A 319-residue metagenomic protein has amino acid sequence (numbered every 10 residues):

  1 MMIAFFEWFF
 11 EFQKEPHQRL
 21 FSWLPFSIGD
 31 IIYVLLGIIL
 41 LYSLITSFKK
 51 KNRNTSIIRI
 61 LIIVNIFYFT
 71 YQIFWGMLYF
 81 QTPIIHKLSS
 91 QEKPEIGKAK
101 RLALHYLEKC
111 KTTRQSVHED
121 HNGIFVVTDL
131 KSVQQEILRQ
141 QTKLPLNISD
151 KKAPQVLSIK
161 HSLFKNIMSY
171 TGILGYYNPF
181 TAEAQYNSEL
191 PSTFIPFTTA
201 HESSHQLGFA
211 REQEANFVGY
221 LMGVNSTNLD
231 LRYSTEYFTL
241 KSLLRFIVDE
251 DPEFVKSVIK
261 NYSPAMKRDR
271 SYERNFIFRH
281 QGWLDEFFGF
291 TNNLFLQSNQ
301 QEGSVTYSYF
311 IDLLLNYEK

Functional and structural regions predicted by a protein language model:
M1-T46: Membrane-embedded alpha-helical segments of integral membrane proteins
M2-E7, G76-K100: Alpha-helical transmembrane signal-anchor/signal-peptide segments
L24-S27, I96-H118: Short extracytoplasmic
P25, I195-L221: Active-site recognition of the HExxH zinc-binding catalytic motif
L41-I45, N52-H86: Transmembrane alpha-helices and immediately adjacent membrane-cytoplasm interface residues in multi-pass integral
A99-Y106, A210-F254: Post-HExxH zinc-binding segment in Zn-dependent metallohydrolases
H118-A182, S188, S192: Auxiliary, metal-adjacent structural segments of Zn-dependent hydrolase domains
A265-K319: Pan-zinc metallopeptidase signature
